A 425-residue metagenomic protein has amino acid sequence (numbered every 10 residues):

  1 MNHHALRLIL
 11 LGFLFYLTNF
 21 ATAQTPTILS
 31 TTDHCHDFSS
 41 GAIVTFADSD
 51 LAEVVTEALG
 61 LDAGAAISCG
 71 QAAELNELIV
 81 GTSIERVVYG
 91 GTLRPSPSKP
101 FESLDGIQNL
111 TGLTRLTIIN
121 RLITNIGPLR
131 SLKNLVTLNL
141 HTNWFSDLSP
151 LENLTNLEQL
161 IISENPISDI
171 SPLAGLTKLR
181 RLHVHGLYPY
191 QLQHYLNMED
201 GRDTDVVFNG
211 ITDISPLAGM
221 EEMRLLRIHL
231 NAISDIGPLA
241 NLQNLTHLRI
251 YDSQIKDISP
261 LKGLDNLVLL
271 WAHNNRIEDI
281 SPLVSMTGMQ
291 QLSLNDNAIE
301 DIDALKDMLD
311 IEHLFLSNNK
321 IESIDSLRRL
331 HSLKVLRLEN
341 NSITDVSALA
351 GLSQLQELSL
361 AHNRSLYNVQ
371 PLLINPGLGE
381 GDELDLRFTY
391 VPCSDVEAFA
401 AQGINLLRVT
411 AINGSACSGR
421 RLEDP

Functional and structural regions predicted by a protein language model:
M1-I9: Bacterial N-terminal signal peptides that target proteins for export
I9-N19: Bacterial N-terminal signal peptides
N19-R115, L122, P128, P150 (+11 more regions): N-terminal capping/linker segments that flank leucine-rich repeat
L78-G81, V87, L116-I118, L138-L140 (+11 more regions): Conserved hydrophobic beta-strand positions in leucine-rich repeat
T124, S146, S168, Y190 (+9 more regions): Leucine-rich repeat
L261, W271-H273, L283, Q291-D296 (+3 more regions): Eukaryotic tandem repeat interaction scaffolds
S317, H331-Y390: Ankyrin-repeat and related helical/solenoid repeat scaffolds used for protein-protein interactions
